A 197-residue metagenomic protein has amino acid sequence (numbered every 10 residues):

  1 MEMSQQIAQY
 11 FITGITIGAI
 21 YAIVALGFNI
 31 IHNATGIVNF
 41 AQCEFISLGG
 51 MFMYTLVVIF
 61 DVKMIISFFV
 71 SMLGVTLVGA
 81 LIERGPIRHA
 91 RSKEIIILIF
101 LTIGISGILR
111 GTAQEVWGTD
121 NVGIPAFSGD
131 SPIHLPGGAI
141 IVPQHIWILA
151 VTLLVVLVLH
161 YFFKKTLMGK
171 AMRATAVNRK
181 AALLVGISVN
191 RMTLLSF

Functional and structural regions predicted by a protein language model:
M1-V24, F52, K63-S67, K93-L98 (+3 more regions): Membrane-interfacial amphipathic/re-entrant helices at transmembrane-helix boundaries
F11, E44-L48, M64-L73, I99-L101 (+2 more regions): Hydrophobic alpha-helical transmembrane segments
I17, A139-F197: Helix-loop-helix "hairpin" substructures at the membrane interface of multi-pass membrane proteins
I17-F28, V38-I59, V78, I82 (+2 more regions): Hydrophobic alpha-helical segments within and immediately flanking transmembrane helices of multi-pass membrane proteins
F28-G50, M64, S92-I97, M168-A171 (+1 more regions): Short, non-helical or kinked segments that cap or interrupt transmembrane helices
G50-Y54, S71-V78, I103-T112, V151-H160: Hydrophobic core segments of alpha-helical transmembrane domains in multi-pass membrane transport and ion-translocation
D61-I105, T112: Alpha-helical transmembrane segments within multi-pass membrane transporters and channels
I103, G107-P136: Extracellular/periplasmic helix-loop junction at the C-terminal end of a transmembrane helix in multi-pass membrane
